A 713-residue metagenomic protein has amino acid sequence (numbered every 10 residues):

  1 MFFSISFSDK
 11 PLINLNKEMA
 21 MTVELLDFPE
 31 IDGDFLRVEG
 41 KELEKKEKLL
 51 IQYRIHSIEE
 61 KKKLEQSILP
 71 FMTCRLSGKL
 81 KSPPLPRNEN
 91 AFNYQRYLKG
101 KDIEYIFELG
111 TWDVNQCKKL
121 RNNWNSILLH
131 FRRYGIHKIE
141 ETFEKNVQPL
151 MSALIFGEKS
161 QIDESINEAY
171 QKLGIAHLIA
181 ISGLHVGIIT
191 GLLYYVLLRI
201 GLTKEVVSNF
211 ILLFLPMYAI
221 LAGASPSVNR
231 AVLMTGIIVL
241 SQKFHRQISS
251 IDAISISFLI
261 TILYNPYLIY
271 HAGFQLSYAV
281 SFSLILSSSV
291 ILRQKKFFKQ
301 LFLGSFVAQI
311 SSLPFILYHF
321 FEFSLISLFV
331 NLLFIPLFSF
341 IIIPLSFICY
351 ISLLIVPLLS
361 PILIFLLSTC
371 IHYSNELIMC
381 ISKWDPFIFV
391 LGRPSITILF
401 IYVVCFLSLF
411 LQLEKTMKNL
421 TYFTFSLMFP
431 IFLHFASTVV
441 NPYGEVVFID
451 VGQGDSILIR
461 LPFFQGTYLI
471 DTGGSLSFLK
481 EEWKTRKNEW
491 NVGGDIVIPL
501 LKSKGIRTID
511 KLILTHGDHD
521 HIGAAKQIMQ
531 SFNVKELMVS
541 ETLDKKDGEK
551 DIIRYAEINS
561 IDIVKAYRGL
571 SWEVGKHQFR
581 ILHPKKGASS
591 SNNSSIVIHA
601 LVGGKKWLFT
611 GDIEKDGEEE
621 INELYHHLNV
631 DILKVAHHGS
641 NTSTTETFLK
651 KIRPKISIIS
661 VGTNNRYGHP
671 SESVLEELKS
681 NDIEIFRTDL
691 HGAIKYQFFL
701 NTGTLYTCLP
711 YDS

Functional and structural regions predicted by a protein language model:
M1-K10, N14, I200, L286-V447 (+5 more regions): Transmembrane helix-bundle segments that form internal channels/tunnels in multi-pass membrane proteins, characterized
F2-H177, D495-K502, T508, T542-D544 (+4 more regions): Membrane-interface helix/helix-cap signal primarily in integral membrane proteins
D102-M234, V239, K511-I513, E536-V539 (+3 more regions): Aromatic-rich juxtamembrane segments at the membrane interface
E164-L328, L391-N441, E541-L543, E646 (+1 more regions): Hydrophobic alpha-helical transmembrane segments in multi-pass membrane proteins
A180-I181, S255, H271, L469-T472 (+6 more regions): Active-site neighborhood of phospho(di)ester-bond hydrolases with catalytic His/Asp-centered motifs
Y267-I269, S382, F389-I396, F400-V403 (+3 more regions): Core dinuclear metal-dependent hydrolase active-site scaffold
L514-T515, H519-Q530, H583-P670: Active-site-proximal loop/helix segments of hydrolase catalytic cores
H519-E557, P654: Active-site HxH/HxHxD metal-binding segment of metal-dependent hydrolases
